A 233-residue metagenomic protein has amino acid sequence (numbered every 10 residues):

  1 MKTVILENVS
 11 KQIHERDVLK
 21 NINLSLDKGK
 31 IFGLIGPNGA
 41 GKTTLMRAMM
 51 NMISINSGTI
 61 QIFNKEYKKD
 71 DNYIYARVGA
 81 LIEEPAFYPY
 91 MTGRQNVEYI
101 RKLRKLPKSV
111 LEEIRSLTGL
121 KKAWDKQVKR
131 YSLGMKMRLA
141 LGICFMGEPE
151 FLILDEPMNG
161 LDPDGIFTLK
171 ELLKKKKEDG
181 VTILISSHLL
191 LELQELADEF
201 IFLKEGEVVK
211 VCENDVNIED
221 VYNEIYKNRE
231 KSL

Functional and structural regions predicted by a protein language model:
V4-L6, L19, Y75: Conserved structural motif at the start of ABC-family nucleotide-binding domains
M50: Helix-to-loop junction immediately C-terminal to a conserved catalytic motif
G58-K69, Y73-I74, K210: Conserved ABC transporter NBD signature motif
E98, K102, K108-W124: Conserved ABC ATPase "signature" region
L152-E156: Catalytic Walker B motif of ABC-type/P-loop ATPase nucleotide-binding domains
